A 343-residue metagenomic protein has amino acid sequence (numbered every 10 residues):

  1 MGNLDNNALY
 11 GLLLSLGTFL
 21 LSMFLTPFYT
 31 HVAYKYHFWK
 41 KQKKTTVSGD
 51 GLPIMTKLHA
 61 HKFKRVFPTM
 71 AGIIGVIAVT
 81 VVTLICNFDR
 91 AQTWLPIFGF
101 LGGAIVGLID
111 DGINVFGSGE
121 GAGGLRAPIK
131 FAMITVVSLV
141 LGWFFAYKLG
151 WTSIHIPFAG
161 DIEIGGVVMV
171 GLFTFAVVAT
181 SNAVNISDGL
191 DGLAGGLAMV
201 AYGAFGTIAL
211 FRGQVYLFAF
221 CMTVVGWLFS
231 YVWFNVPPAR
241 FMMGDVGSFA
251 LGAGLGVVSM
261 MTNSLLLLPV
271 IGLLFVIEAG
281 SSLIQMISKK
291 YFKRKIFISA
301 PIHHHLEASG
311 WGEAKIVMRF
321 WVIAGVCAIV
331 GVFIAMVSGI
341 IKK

Functional and structural regions predicted by a protein language model:
G2-V276, V330, V337: "…together with the soluble PPM/PP2C metallo-phosphatase catalytic core" -> "…together with the soluble PPM/PP2C
P27-F28, Y34-K57, L274-R319: Membrane-proximal soluble regions of multi-pass membrane proteins
K64-I74, S309-F320: Loop-to-transmembrane boundary segments
V170-L172, A176, A314-W321: Hydrophobic alpha-helical transmembrane segments
K315-A335: Final/C-terminal transmembrane alpha-helix of multipass membrane proteins
M336-K343: Extracellular/periplasmic helix-loop-helix junctions in multi-pass membrane proteins
